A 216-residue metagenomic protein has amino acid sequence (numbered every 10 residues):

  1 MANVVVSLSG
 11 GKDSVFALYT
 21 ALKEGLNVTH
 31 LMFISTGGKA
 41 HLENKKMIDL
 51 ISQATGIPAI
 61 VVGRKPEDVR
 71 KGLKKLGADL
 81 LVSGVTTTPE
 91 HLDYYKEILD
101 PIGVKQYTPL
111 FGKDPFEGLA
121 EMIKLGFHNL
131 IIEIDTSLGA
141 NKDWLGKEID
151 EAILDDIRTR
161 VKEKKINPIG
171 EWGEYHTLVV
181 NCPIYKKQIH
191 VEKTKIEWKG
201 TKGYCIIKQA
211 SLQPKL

Functional and structural regions predicted by a protein language model:
M1-S137, A152: ATP-dependent adenylation/nucleotidyltransferase module used to activate substrates
A2-N3, T29, T55-I57, L76-L80 (+2 more regions): ATP/NTP-dependent adenylation/nucleotidyl-transfer catalytic domains that generate, transfer, or process NMP-activated
